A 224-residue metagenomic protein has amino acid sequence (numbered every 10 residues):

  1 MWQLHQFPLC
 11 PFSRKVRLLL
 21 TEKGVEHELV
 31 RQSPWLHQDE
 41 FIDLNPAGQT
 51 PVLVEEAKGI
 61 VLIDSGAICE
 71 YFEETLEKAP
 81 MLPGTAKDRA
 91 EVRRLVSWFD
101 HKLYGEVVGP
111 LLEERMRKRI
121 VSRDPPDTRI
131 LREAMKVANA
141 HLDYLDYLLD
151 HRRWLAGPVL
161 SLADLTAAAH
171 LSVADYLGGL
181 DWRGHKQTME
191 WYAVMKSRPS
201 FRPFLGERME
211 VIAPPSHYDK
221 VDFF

Functional and structural regions predicted by a protein language model:
M1-R132, D222-F224: GST-like domain detector, emphasizing the conserved glutathione-binding G-site in the N-terminal thioredoxin-like
L18, L131, D181-W182, F201 (+1 more regions): Catalytic cores of transferase enzymes with a strong primary signal for eukaryotic protein kinases
P34-W35, L160, E210-V211: Positions that flank functional sites
E91-R94, E190, P203: Short, solvent-exposed alpha-helical surface patches in well-structured domains
F99-S197: GST-like fold's C-terminal all-alpha helical module
R198, P203-F204: A late-sequence structural motif
R208-F224: Acidic/histidine-enriched, glycine/proline-rich intrinsically disordered or flexible terminal extensions
